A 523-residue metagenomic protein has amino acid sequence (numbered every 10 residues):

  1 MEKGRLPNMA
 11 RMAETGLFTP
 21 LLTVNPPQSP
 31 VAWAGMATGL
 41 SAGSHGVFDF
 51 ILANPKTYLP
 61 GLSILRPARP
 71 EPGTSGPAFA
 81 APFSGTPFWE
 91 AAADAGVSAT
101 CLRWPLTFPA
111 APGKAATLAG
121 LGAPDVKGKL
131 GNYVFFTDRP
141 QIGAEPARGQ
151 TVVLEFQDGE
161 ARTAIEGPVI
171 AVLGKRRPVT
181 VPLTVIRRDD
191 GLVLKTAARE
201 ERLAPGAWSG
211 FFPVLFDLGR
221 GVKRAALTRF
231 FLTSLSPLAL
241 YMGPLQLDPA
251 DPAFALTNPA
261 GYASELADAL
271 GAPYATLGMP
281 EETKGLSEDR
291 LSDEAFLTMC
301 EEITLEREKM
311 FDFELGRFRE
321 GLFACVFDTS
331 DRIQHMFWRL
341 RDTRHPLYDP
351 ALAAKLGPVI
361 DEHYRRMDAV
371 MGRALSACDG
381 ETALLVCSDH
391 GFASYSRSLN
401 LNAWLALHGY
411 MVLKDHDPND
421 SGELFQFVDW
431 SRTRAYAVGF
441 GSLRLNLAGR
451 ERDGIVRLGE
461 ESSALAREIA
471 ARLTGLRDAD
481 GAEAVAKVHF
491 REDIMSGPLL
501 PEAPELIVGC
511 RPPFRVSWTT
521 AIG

Functional and structural regions predicted by a protein language model:
M1-A42, G46, A53: N-terminal cofactor/phosphate-binding cores enriched in small/glycine residues, especially glycine-rich loops such as
K3-G4, L22, P27-Q28, F50-F296 (+2 more regions): Secreted, luminal/periplasmic, and some membrane-associated catalytic domains that remodel anionic oxygen-ester
R5, S84-G85, R307, M367: Amphipathic coiled-coil/heptad-repeat helices and related helical stalk/stem segments that mediate oligomerization
A10-R11, E90, F313, A403: Surface-exposed charge patches
A13, A93, G316: Anion (oxyanion) recognition and catalysis
S41, L106, T329-S330, G391: Short, glycine/serine-rich, charged loops/turns that create anion-binding and catalytic segments at active sites
P280, V326-D331: Short glycine-enriched loops at secondary-structure junctions
L297-F323, I333, R339-V386, H390 (+1 more regions): A long, amphipathic alpha-helix that forms part of the scaffold/cap immediately adjacent to metal-dependent active
